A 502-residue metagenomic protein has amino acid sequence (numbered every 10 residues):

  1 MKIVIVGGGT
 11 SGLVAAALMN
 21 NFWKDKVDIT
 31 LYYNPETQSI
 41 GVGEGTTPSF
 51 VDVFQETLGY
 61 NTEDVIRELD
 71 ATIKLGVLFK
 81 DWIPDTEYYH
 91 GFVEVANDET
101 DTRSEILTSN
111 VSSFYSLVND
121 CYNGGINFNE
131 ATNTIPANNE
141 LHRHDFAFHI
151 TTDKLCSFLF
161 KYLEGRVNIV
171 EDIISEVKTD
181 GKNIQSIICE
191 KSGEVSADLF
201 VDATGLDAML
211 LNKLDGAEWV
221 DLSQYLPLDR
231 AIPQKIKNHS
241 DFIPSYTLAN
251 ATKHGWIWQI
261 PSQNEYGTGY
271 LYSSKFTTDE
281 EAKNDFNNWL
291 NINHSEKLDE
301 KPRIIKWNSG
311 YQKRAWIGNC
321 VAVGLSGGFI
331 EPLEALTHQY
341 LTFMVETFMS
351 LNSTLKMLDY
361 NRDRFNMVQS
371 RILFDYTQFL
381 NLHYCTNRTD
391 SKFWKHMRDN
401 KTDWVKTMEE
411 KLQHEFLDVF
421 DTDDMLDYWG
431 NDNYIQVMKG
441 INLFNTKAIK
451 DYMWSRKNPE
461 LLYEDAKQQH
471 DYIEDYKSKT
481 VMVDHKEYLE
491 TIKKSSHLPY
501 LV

Functional and structural regions predicted by a protein language model:
K2-V27: N-terminal Rossmann-like FAD-binding beta1-loop-alpha1 element of flavoenzymes
N20-V42: Glycine-rich FAD pyrophosphate-binding loop
S39-N129: Dinucleotide-binding Rossmann-like beta1-alpha1 core, especially the glycine-rich loop that anchors the ADP
Y88-E176: Conserved N-terminal helical subregion
R143-A282, V345: Predominantly flavin-linked oxidoreductase catalytic cores and closely associated redox partners
T252-W307, G328-Q339, T354: Conserved FAD/dinucleotide-binding core of flavoprotein oxidoreductases
L271, D299-Q369: A conserved active-site cap/scaffold subdomain adjacent to cofactor or substrate pockets
S350-V502: Long, low-complexity C-terminal extensions of enzymes
